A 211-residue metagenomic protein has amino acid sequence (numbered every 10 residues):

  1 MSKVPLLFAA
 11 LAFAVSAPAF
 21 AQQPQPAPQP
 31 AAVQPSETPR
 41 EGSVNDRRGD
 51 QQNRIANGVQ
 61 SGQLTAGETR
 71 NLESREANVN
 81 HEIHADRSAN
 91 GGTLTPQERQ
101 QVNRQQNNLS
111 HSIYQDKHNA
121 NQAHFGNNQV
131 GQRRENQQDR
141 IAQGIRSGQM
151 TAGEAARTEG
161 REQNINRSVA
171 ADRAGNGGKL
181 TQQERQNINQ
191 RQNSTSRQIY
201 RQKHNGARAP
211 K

Functional and structural regions predicted by a protein language model:
M1-A21: Gram-negative bacterial Sec-dependent N-terminal signal peptides
Q23-G42: N-terminal propeptides/low-complexity segments immediately following signal peptides in secreted or periplasmic proteins
Q23-Q29, R201-K211: Short, low-complexity, Pro/Ser/Thr/Gly-rich segments in the mature regions of secreted, periplasmic
V44-D50, L72-N80, V130-E135, T158-I165: Short amphipathic alpha-helical heptad-repeat segments
A56-S88: N-terminal, post-signal-peptide region of Sec/Tat-exported proteins
A66-S74, T95-R104, A152-G160, T181-R191: Short, charged, amphipathic alpha-helical segments
N78-T93, N108-N121, N164-K179, S194-A207: Amphipathic alpha-helical coiled-coil segments
S112-G153, R157-G160: Extended amphipathic alpha-helical interaction segments
